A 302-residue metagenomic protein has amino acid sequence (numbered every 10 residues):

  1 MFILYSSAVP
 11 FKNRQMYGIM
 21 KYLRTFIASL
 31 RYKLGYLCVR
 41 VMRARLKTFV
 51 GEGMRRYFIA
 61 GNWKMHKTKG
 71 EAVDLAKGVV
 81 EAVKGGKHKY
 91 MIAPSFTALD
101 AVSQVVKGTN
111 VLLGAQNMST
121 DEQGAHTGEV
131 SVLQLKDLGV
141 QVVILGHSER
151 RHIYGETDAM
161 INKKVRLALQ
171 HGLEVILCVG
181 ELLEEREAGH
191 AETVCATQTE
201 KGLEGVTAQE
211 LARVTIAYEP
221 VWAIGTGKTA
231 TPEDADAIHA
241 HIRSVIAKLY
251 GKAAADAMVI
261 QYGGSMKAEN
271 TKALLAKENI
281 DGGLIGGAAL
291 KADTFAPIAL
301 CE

Functional and structural regions predicted by a protein language model:
F2-I3, T25: Compositionally biased, low-complexity segments
I3-S6, I216: Generic N-terminal simple sequence motifs
S6-S7, S29: Serine residues within intrinsically disordered or low-complexity segments
F11: Nucleotide-binding/hydrolysis machinery
R14-Q15, I19, T25, S29-G53: Short, Lys/Arg-enriched N-terminal segments with co-localized hydrophobic residues within the first ~10-30 amino acids
I27-L30, K47-E302: Active-site loop-to-helix "anion-binding N-cap" substructures in soluble metabolic enzymes
